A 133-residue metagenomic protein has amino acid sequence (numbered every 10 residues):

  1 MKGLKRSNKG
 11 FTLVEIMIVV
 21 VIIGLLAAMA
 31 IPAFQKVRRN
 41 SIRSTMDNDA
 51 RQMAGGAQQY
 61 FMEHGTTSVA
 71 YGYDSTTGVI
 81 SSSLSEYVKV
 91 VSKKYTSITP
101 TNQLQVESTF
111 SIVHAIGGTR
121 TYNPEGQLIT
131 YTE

Functional and structural regions predicted by a protein language model:
M1-F11: N-terminal leader/signal peptides at the extreme start of proteins
M17-A33: Alpha-helical hydrophobic helix detector
A28-A30, S41, G56: Small-residue (primarily alanine) positions within well-ordered alpha-helices, especially packing/interaction faces
A33-A50: Aliphatic-rich helix starts adjacent to a transmembrane/signal segment
A50, A54-A57: Short amphipathic alpha-helical/adjacent loop interface patches that line ligand and macromolecule-binding sites
G55, M62-E133: Extracellular/periplasmic head regions of type IV pilus-like filament subunits
